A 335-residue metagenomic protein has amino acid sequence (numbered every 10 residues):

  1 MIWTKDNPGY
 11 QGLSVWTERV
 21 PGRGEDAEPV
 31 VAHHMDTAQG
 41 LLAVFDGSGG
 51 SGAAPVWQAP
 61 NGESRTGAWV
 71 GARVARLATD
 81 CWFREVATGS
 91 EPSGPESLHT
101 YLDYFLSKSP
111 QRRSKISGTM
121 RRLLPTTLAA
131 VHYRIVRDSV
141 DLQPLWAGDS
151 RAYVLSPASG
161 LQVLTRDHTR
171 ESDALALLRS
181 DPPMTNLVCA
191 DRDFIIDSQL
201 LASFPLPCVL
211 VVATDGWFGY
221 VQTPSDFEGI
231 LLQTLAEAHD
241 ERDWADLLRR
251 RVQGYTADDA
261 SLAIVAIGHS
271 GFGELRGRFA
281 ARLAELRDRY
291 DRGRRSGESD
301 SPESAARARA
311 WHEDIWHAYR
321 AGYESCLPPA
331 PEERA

Functional and structural regions predicted by a protein language model:
M1-A27, V31-D36, L102-T119, R137 (+2 more regions): Short glycine- and acidic-rich boundary segments immediately preceding or forming the N-terminal edge of structured
M1-D80, S150: N-terminal entry segment of metal-dependent catalytic domains or homologous docking segments
G22-V31, M35-T37, L124-R134, D138-S139 (+3 more regions): Acidic loop->beta-strand submotif enriched in PP2C/PPM serine/threonine phosphatases
E28, D46-G47, D149-S150, V211-W217 (+1 more regions): DG-centered beta-turn motif at the end of beta-strands
A32, Y133, L155, I264-G271: Short beta-strand-to-coil "C-cap" segments at the C-terminal boundary of structured domains/repeats, marking
P60-Y101, I230-R249: Helix-loop-helix
E85-P157, N186-P207: Catalytic core of PPM/PP2C metal-dependent serine/threonine phosphatase domains
F194-A335: C-terminal catalytic subdomain
